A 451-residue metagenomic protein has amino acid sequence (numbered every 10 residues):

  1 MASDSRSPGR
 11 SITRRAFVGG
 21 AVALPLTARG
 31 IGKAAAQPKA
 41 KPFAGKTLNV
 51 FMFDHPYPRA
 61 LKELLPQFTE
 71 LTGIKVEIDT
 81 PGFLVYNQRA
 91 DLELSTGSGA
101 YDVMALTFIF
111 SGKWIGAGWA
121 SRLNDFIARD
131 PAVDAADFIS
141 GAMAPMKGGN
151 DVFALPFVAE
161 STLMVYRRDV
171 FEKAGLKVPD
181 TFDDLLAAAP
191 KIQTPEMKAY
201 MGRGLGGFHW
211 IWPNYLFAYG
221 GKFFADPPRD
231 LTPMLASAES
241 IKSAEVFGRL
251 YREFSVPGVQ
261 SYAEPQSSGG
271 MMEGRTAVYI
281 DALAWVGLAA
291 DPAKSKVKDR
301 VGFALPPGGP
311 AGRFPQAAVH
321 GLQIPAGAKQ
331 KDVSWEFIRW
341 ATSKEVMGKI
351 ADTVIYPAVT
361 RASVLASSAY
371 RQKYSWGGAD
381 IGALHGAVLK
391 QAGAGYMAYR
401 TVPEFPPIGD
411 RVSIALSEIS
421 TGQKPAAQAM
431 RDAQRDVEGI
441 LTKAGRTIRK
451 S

Functional and structural regions predicted by a protein language model:
M1-I12, A23-P25: N-terminal secretory signal peptides
I31-A34, A144, G148-F157, T162 (+3 more regions): Extracytoplasmic/periplasmic solute-binding protein
P38-P42, F108-L163, L186, Y215 (+3 more regions): Hinge/lid segment of periplasmic solute-binding proteins
K39-K41, G45, N124-F138, G221-K242 (+6 more regions): Short, solvent-exposed loop/beta-turn-alpha elements that line the ligand-binding surface or hinge of extracytoplasmic
K41-F43, K75-V76, E172, Q391-S451: Conserved C-terminal helix/tail region of periplasmic/extracytoplasmic solute-binding proteins
E63-F138, D169, K173-D180, G270 (+2 more regions): Extracytoplasmic "Venus flytrap"/periplasmic binding protein-like
A128, A284-K298, G309-R411, I448-K450: C-terminal lobe and pocket-closing loops of periplasmic/extracytoplasmic Venus-flytrap solute-binding proteins
A189-K191, R229-Q260, G302, P306: Glycine-centered hinge/linker elements that transmit conformational signals in sensory and ligand-binding systems
